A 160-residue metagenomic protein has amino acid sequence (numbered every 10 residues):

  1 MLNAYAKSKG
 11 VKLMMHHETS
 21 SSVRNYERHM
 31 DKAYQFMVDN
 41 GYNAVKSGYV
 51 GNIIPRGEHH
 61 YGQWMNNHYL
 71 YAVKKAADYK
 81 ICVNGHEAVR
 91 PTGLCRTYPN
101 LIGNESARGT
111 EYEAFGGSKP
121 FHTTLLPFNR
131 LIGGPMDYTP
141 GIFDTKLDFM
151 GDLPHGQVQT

Functional and structural regions predicted by a protein language model:
M1-G156: Aromatic- and carboxylate-enriched substrate-binding clefts and catalytic-loop regions of carbohydrate-active enzymes
Q159-T160: P-loop NTPase catalytic cores that bind/hydrolyze ATP
